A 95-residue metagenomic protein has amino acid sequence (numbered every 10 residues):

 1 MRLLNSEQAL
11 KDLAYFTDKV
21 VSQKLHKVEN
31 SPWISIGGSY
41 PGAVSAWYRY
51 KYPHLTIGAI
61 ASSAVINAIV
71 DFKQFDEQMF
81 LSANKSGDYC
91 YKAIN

Functional and structural regions predicted by a protein language model:
M1-K24: Alpha/beta-hydrolase active-site loop
L3-E7, S39, D88: Intrinsic disorder
D12, F16-K19, P41-G42, V65-A68: Short loop/turn segments at secondary-structure transitions that flank enzyme active sites
S22-V28, I57-G58: Substrate-binding/catalytic groove segments of enzymes that remodel or degrade extracellular structural polymers
H26-Y40, V44: Alpha/beta-hydrolase fold nucleophile elbow
S45-A46, D71: Short glycine-/acidic-enriched loop or helix-start segments at secondary-structure transitions that form or flank
W47-K51: Active-site signature of alpha/beta-hydrolase-fold catalytic machinery across serine- and Asp/Cys-nucleophile hydrolases
H54-N95: A catalytic-pocket lid/entrance helix-loop region that shapes and gates access to the active site across common
